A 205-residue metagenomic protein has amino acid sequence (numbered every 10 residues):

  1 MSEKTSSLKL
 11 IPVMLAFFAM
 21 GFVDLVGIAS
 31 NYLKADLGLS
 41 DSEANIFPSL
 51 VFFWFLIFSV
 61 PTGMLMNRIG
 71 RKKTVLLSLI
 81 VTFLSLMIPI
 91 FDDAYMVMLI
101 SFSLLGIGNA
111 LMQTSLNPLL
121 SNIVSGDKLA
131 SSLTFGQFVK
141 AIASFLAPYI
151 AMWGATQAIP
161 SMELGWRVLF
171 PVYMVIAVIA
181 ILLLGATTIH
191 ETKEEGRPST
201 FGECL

Functional and structural regions predicted by a protein language model:
L8-D41, N117: Extracytoplasmic
V13, F17, N45-F52: Short hydrophobic/aromatic, small-residue-rich stretches within specific transmembrane helices of secondary active
D24, F52-V60, F145: Residue-level signature of mid-helix packing/kink "hotspots" within the transmembrane helices of 12-pass Major
I57-M96: Conserved MFS/SLC helix-loop-helix module at the cytosolic interface between two early adjacent transmembrane helices
S85-P89, L105, L184: MFS-fold secondary transporters
S101-F138: Cytoplasmic helix-loop-helix junction between adjacent transmembrane helices in 12-TM secondary transporters
D127, S131-T188: Helix-loop-helix hairpin linking two adjacent transmembrane segments in secondary transporters
G185-C204: Flexible cytoplasmic inter-helical loops of multi-pass small-molecule transporters
